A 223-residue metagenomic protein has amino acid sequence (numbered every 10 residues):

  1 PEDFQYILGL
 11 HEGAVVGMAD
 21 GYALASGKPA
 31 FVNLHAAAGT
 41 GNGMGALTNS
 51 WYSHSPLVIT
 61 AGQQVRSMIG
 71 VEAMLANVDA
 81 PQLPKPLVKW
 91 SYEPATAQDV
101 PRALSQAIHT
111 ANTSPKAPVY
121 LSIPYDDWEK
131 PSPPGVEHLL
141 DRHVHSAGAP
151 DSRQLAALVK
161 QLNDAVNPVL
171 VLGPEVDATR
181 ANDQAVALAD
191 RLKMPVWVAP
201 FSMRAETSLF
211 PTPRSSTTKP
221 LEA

Functional and structural regions predicted by a protein language model:
P1-A223: N-terminal alpha/beta PP-like core and its mobile active-site loop of ThDP/TPP-dependent enzymes
